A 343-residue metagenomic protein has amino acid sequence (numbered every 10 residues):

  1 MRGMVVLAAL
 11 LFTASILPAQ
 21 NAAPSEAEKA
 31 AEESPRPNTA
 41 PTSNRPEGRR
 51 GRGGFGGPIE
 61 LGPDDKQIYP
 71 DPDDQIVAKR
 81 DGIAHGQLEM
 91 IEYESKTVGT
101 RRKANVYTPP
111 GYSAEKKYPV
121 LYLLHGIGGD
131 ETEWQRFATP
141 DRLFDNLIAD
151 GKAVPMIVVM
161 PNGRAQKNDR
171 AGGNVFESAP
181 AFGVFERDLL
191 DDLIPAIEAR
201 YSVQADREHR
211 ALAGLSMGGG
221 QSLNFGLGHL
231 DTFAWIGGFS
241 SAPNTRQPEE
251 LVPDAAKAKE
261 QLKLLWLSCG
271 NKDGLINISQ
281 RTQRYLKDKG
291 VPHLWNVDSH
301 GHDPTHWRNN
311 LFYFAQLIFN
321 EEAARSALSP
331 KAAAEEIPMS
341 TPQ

Functional and structural regions predicted by a protein language model:
V5-S15: Bacterial N-terminal signal peptides
S15-L17, N310: Generic detector of short, well-ordered, non-transmembrane alpha-helical segments enriched in hydrophobic residues
A23-Q343: Non-catalytic cap/lid and distal C-terminal segments of serine-dependent acyl enzymes
